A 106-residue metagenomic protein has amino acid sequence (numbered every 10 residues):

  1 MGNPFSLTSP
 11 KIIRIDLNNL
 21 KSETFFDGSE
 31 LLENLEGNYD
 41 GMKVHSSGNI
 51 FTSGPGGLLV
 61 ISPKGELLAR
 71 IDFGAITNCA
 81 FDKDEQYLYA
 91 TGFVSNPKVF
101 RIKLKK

Functional and structural regions predicted by a protein language model:
M1-P10, S29-P55, G74-Q86: Beta-rich, blade/repeat-based domains predominating in secreted/periplasmic proteins but also intracellular
F5-P10, R14, N19-F25: Short, structured loop/turn "capping" segments at alpha-beta junctions
K11-I13, G57-L59, K98-F100: A short loop-to-beta-strand structural motif that recurs across blades of beta-propeller domains
D16-L20, I61-E66, K103-K106: Short loop/turn segments that connect beta-strands within beta-propeller blades
L17-N19, S47, K64, D84-E85 (+1 more regions): Short strand-connecting beta-turns/loops that link adjacent beta-strands
E23-S29, A69-F73: Beta-propeller fold detector
G54-I76: A conserved acidic, glycine/proline-rich C-terminal tail/linker
N78-K106: Blade-level signature of beta-propeller repeat domains, shared across WD40, Kelch, NHL, RCC1 and BNR/Asp-box propellers
